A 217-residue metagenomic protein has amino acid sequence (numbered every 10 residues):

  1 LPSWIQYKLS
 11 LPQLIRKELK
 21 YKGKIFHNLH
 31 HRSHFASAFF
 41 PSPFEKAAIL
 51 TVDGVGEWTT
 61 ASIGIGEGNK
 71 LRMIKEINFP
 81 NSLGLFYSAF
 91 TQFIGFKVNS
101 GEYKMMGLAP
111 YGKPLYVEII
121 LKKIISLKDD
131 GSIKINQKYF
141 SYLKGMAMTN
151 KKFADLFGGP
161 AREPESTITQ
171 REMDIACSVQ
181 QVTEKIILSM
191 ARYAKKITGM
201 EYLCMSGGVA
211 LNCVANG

Functional and structural regions predicted by a protein language model:
L1-G217: Short acidic/glycine-rich loops and adjacent helix/strand connectors that line catalytic pockets where negatively
